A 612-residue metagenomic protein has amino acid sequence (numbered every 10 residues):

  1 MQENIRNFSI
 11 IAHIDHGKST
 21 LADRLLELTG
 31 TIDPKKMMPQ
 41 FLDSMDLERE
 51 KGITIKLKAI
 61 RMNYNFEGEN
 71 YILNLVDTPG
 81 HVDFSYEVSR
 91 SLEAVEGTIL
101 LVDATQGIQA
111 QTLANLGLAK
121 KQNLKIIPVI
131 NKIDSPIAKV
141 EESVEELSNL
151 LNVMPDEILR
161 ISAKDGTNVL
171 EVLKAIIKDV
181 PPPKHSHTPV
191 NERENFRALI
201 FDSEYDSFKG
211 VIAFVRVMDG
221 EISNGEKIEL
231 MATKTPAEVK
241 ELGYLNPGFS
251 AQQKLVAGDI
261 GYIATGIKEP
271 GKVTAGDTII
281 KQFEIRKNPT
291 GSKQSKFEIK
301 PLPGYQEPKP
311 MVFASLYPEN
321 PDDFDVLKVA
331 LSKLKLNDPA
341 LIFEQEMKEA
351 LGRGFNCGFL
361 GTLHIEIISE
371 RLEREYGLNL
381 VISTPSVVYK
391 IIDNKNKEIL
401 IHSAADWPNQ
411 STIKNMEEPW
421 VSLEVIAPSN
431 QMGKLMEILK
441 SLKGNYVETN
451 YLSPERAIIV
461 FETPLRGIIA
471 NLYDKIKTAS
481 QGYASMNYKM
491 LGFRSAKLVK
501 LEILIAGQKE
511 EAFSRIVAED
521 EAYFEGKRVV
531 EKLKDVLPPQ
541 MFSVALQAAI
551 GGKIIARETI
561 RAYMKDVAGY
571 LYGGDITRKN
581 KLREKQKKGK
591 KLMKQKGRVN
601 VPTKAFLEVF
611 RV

Functional and structural regions predicted by a protein language model:
M1-I108, N115, S203-D206: P-loop NTPase switch module centered on the Walker A-proximal segment
D15, L21, G52, L75-D77 (+15 more regions): Residue-level signature of catalytic and energy-coupling elements of molecular machines, predominantly ATP/GTP-dependent
H16, L28, H81-V82, T105-I108 (+17 more regions): Conserved nucleotide-binding/hydrolysis micro-motifs of P-loop NTPases
T31-L57, F84, V153-L159, I177-A198 (+9 more regions): Active-site phosphate-binding and catalytic loops of NTP-dependent enzymes
L92, G97-P155: Conserved C-terminal guanine-recognition region of P-loop GTPase G domains, centered on the G4
L151-F283, E298-S315, E319, E344-E349 (+3 more regions): Conserved catalytic-core segments of large NTP-driven translation/proteostasis enzymes
E269-K281, E298-Q410, M416-T603: C-terminal effector modules of nucleic-acid-centric enzymes and ribosome-associated factors
F283-F297: Intrinsically disordered, low-complexity proline-rich regions
